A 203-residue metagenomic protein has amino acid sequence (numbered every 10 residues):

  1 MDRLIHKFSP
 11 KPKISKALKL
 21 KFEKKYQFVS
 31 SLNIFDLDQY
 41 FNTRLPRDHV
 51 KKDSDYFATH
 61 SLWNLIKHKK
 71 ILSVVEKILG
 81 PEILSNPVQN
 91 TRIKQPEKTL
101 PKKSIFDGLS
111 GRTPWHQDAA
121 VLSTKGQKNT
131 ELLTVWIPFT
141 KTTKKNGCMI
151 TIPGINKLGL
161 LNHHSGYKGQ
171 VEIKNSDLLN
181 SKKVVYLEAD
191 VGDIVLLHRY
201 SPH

Functional and structural regions predicted by a protein language model:
M1-W115, L122: Non-heme Fe(II)-dependent double-stranded beta-helix
H60-K67, K128, S181-A189: Aromatic-acidic/polar surface patches that form glycan- and anion
K69-S73, L133, D190: A structural signal for well-ordered alpha-helical segments within the folded catalytic domains of diverse enzymes
P81, G108, A119-E131, I137-C148 (+1 more regions): Active-site region of the double-stranded beta-helix
N86, R92-K94, H116, W136 (+2 more regions): Residues in well-ordered beta-strands of folded domains
P96, L132, T142-P202: Double-stranded beta-helix
K102-K103, H116, L197-H198, H203: Histidine-centered active-site/metal-ligand motif
